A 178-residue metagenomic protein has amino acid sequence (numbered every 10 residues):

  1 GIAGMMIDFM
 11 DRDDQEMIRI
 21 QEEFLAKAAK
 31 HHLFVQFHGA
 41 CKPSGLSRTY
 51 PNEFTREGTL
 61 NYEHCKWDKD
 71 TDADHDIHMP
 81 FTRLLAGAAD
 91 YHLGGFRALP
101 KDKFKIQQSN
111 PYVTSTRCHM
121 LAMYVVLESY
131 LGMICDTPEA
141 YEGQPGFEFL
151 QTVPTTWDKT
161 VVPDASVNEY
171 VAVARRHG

Functional and structural regions predicted by a protein language model:
G1-Y112, T116: Aromatic- and carboxylate-enriched substrate-binding clefts and catalytic-loop regions of carbohydrate-active enzymes
H31, E57, Y124, S129-M133 (+1 more regions): Change "in soluble alpha/beta enzymes" to "in soluble alpha/beta proteins
G58, G95, P100, V125 (+2 more regions): Solvent-exposed, flexible loop/coil residues
K101-L121, V125-L127, G132, S166 (+1 more regions): Long hydrophobic segments that form regular secondary structure
D136-G178: Glycan-recognition and catalytic regions of carbohydrate-active enzymes
